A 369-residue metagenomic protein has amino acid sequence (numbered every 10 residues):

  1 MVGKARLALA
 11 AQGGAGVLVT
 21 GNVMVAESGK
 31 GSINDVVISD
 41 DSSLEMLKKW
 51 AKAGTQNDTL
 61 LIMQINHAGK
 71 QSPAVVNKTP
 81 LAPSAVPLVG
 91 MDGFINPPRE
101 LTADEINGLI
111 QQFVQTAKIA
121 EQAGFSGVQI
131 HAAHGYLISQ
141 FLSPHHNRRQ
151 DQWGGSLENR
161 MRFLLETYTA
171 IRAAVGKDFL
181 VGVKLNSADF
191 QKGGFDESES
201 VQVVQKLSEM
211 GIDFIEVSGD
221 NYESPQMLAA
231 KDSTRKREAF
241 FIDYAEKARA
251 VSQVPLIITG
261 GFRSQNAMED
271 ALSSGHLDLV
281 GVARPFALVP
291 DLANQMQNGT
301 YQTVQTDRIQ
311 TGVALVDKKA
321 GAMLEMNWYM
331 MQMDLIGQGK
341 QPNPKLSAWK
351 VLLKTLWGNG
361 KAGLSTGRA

Functional and structural regions predicted by a protein language model:
M1-A369: Flavin-dependent oxidoreductase catalytic cores
